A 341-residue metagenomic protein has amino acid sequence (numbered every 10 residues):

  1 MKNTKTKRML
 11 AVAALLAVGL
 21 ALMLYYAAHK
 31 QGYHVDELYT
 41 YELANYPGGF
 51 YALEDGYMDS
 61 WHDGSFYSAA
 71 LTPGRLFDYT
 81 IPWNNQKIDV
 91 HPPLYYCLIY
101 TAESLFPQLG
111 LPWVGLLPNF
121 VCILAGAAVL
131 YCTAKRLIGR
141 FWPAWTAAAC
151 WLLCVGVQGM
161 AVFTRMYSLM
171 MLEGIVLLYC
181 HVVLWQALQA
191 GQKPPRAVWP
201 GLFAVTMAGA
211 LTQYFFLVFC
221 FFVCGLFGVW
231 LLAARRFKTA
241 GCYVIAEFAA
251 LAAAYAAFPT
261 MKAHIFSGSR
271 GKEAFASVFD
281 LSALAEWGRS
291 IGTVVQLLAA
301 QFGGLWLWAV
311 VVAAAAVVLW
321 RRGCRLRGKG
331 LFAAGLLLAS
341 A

Functional and structural regions predicted by a protein language model:
K7-A69, A249-K262: Transmembrane signal-anchor helices characteristic of membrane glycosylation enzymes that use polyprenol
A11-V18, G201-T206, R235-K262, G330-A339: Hydrophobic alpha-helical membrane-interfacial segments at the cytosolic entry of transmembrane helices
T101, V129-C132, A149, L153 (+4 more regions): Specific aromatic-rich, kink-prone transmembrane helix
V114-I138, V176: Transmembrane-helix motifs of polytopic, lipid-linked glycan transferases
A147, R196-Y214, G225, A249: Membrane-interface alpha helices of multi-pass inner-membrane proteins
V162-Y167: Short acidic/glycine- and proline-prone juxtamembrane loop motifs at membrane-interface regions of multi-pass membrane
C180-V198, V218-L251, L319-C324: Perimembrane helix-loop-helix junctions
F227-V229, G303-G330, S340: Hydrophobic, aromatic-rich transmembrane alpha-helices and their immediate juxtamembrane boundary segments
